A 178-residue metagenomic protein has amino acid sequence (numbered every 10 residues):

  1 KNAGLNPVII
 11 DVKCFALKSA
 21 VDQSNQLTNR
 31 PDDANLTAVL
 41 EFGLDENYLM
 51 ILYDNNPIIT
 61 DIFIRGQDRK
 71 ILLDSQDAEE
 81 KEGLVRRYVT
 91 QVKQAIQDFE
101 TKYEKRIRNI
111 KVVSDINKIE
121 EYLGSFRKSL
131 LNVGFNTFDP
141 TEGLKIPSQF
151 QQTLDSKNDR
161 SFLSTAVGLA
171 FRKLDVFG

Functional and structural regions predicted by a protein language model:
K1-G178: Hydrophobic/aromatic-enriched cytosolic interaction surfaces used to assemble or bind macromolecules
